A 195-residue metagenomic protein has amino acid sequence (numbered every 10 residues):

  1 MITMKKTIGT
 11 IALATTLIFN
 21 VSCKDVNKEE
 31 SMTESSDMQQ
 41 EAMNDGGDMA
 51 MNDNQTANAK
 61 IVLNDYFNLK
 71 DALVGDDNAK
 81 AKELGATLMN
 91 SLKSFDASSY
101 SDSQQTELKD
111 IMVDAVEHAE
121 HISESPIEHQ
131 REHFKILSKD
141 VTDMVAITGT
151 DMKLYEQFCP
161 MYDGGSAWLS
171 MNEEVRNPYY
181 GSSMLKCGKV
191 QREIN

Functional and structural regions predicted by a protein language model:
I2, T7, S22-N195: Intrinsically disordered, low-complexity terminal tails/loops enriched in metal-binding residues
T10-T16: Sec-dependent N-terminal signal peptides
I18-N20: Bacterial Sec-type N-terminal signal peptides, specifically the leucine/valine-rich hydrophobic h-region
